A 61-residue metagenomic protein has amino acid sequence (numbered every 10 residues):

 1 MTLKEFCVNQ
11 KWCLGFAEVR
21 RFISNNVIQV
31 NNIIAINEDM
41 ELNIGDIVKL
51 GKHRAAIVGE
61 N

Functional and structural regions predicted by a protein language model:
M1-G45: A basic, amphipathic helix-loop patch mediating RNA/tRNA/ribosome contacts
N31, G51-H53: Short strand-coil-strand connectors
G45-G51: Append "Rare intracellular matches occur via the same short Y/T/C beta-strand/loop motifs
R54-N61: Edge beta-strands of extracellular beta-sandwich domains
